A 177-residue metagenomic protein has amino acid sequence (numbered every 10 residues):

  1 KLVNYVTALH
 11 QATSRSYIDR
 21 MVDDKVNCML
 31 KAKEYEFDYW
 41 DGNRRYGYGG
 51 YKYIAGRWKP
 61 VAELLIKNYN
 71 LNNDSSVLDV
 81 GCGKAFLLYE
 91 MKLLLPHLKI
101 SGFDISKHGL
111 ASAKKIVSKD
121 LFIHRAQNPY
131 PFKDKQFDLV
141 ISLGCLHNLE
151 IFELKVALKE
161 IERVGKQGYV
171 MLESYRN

Functional and structural regions predicted by a protein language model:
K1-Y69, D74-V80, K84-K133, L149-R163 (+1 more regions): Class I (Rossmann-like) S-adenosyl-L-methionine-dependent methyltransferase catalytic domain, capturing the SAM-binding
I141: A conserved beta-strand element that flanks and buttresses the S-adenosyl-L-methionine
G144-C145: Short catalytic micro-motifs in class I SAM-dependent methyltransferases
